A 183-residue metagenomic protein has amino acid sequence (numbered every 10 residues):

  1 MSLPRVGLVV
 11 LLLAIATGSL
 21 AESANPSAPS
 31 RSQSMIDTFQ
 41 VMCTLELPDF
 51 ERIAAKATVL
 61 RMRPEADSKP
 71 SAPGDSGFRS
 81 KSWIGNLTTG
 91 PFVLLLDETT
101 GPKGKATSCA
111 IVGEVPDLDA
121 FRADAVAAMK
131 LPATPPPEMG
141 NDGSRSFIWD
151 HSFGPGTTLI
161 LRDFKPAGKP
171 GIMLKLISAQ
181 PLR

Functional and structural regions predicted by a protein language model:
M1-L8: Bacterial N-terminal signal peptides that target proteins for export
A16-G18: N-terminal signal peptide c-region/cleavage motif recognized by signal peptidases
A21-P29, T100-K103, L182-R183: Compositionally biased, proline/threonine/alanine/serine-rich low-complexity intrinsically disordered stretches
S23-V93: N-terminal leader/targeting segments
P73-T100, W149-K165: Amphipathic, interaction-prone secondary-structure segments
K81-S146: Long, charged/polar, surface-exposed segments that mediate recognition or autoinhibition
S144-R183: Glycine-rich, aromatic-bearing surface loops/beta-hairpins
